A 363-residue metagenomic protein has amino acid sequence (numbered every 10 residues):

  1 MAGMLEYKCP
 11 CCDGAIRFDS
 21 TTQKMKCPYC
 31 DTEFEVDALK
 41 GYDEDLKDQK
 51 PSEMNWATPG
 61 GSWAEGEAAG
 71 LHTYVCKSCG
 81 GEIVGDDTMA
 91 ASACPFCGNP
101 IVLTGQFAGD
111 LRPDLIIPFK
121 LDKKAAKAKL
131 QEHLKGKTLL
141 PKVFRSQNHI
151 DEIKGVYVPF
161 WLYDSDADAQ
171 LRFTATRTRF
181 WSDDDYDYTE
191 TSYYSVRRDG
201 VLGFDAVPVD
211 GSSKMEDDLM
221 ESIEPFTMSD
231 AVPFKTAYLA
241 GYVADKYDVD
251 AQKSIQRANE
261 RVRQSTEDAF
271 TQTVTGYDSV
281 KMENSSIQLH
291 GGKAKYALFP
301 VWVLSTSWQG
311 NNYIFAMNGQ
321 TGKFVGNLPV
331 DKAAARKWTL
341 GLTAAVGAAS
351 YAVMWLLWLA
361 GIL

Functional and structural regions predicted by a protein language model:
A2-M4, E35-L71, G105-E132: Intrinsically disordered, low-complexity segments
M4-E6, T22-K24, A69-T73, T88-A91: Residues immediately within or flanking Cys/His clusters that coordinate Zn2+ in small zinc-binding modules
C9-C12, C27-C30, C76-C79, C94-C97: Short cysteine-rich clusters marking metal-coordination/redox-active sites
C11-F18, P59-E67, S78-G85: Short, intrinsically disordered, charge-biased short linear motifs at domain edges
F18-D19, V36-D37, G85-D86, L103-T104: Short, non-ligating residues that shape and space the ligands of small metal-coordination modules and catalytic
L111-S307, W358-L363: Charged, low-complexity helical/coil segments in non-catalytic cytosolic or luminal regions
F299-L328: Extended, hydrophilic extramembrane loops/domains of integral membrane proteins
K332-L363: C-terminal single-pass membrane-anchor helix
